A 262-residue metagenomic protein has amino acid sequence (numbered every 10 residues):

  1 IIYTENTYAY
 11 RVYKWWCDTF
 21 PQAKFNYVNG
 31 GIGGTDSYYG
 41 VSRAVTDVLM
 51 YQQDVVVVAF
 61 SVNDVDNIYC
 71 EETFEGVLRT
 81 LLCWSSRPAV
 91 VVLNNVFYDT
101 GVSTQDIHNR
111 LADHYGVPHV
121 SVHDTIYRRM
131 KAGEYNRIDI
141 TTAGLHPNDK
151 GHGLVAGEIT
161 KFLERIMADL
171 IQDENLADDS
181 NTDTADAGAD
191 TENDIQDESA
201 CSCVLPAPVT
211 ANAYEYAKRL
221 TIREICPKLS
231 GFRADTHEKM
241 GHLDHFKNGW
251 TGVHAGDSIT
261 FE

Functional and structural regions predicted by a protein language model:
I1-G30, V45-Q52, H254-S258, E262: Serine-esterase "nucleophile elbow" of acetyl-processing enzymes
I1-Y3, I32-S37, S61-N67, P88 (+3 more regions): Solvent-exposed loop/turn segments at secondary-structure junctions within structured extracellular/periplasmic domains
N26-G31, V55-F60, A89-N94, H119-S121: Structural recognition of the beta-strand scaffold that forms the well-ordered cores of secreted hydrolase catalytic
S37-E71: Oxyanion-hole/transition-state-stabilizing segment in secreted/luminal serine hydrolases and related acyltransferases
A44, F74-R79, F246-N248: Generic structural signal for well-ordered alpha-helices, preferentially at hydrophobic/aromatic core positions
A59-N63, T73-R110: Active-site segments of SGNH/GDSL-like serine hydrolases that catalyze O-acetyl group transfer/hydrolysis on lipids
A89-N94, S103-I140, G153-D173: Extracellular serine-dependent O-acyl
G153-E262: Conserved catalytic region of serine esterases and O-acyltransferases that act on ester linkages in lipids
